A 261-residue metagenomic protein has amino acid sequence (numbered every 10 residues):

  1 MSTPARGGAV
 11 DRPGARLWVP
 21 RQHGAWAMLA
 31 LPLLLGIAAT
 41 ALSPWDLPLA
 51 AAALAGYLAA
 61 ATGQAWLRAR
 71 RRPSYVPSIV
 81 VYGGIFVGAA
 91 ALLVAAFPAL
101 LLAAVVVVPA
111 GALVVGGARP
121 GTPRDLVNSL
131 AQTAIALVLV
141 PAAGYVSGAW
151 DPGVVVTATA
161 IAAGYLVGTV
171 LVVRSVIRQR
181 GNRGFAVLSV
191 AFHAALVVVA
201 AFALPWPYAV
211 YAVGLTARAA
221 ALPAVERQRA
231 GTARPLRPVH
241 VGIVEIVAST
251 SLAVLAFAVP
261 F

Functional and structural regions predicted by a protein language model:
V10-G14, A59-R71, A110-L126, V167-G184 (+1 more regions): C-terminal ends of transmembrane helices
R16-T40, T133, L137, V247-A253: The first (N-terminal) embedded transmembrane alpha-helix
Q22-H23, R71-Y82, A104, D125-I135 (+2 more regions): Cytoplasmic-side transmembrane-helix entry/capping segments in multi-pass membrane proteins
L34-L49, A90-L102, V138-T159, V198-A209 (+1 more regions): Helix-coil boundary and interhelical linker segments in multi-pass alpha-helical membrane proteins
S74-P98, V190-V198: Multi-pass membrane catalytic core of lipid/isoprenoid biosynthesis enzymes
A91, P98-A99, A103-A143: Intramembrane alpha-helical segments
S129-Y208: Generic multipass alpha-helical transmembrane bundles of integral membrane proteins
G181-F261: C-terminal transmembrane helix-loop-helix hairpin of multi-pass membrane proteins
